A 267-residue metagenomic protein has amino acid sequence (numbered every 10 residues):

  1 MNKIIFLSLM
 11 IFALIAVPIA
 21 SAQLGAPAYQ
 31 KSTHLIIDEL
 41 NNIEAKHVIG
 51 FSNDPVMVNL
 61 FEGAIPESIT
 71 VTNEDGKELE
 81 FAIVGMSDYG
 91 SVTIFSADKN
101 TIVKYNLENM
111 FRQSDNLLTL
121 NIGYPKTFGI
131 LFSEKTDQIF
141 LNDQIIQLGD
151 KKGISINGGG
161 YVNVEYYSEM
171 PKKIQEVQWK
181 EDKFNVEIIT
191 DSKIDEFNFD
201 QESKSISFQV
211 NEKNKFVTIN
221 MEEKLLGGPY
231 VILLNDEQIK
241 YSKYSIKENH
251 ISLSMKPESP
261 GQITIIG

Functional and structural regions predicted by a protein language model:
N2-Q23: Sec-dependent N-terminal signal peptides of Gram-positive bacterial secreted proteins and lipoproteins
A20-G267: Lumenal/extracellular ectodomains and adaptor appendage modules of the eukaryotic vesicle/secretory system
